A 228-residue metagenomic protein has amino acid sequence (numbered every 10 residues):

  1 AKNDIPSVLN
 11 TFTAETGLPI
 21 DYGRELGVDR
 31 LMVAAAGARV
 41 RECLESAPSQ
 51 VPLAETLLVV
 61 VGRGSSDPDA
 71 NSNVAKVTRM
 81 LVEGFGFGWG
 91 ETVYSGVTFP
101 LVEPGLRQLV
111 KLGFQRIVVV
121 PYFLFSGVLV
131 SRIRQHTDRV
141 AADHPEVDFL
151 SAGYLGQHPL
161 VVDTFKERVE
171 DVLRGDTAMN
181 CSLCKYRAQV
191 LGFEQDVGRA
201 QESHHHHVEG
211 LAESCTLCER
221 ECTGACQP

Functional and structural regions predicted by a protein language model:
A1-P228: Extended amphipathic ligand-handling, pore-lining, and cofactor/metal-binding catalytic surfaces
